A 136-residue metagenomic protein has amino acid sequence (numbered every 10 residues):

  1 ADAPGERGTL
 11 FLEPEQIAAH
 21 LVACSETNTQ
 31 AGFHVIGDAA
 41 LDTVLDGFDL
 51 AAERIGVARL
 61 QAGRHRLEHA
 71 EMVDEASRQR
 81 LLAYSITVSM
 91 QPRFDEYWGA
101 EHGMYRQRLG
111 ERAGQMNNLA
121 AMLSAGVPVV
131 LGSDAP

Functional and structural regions predicted by a protein language model:
A1-S25, Q30, E53, R78: Active-site-adjacent helix-turn-beta-strand microarchitecture at beta-sheet edges that either contains or buttresses
A1-T9, A51-L60, T87-G110: Active-site gating loops and adjacent loop-to-helix segments of metal-dependent hydrolytic enzymes
I17-H20, A31, A40-V44, G63-H69 (+3 more regions): Extended, hydrophobic alpha-helical segments in both membrane/secreted and soluble proteins
T29-A39, M90-P92, M122-P136: Short acidic/histidine-rich active-site segments
G37-D42, M72-E75, D95-W98: Active-site environment of divalent metal-dependent phosphoester hydrolases
L41-D49, W98-M104, A135-P136: Histidine/acidic-residue-rich catalytic or RNA/ligand-binding cores of hydrolases and nuclease-related proteins
A51, L81-S89, A125-P128: Glycine-enriched alpha-helix->loop->beta-strand junction motifs that scaffold or abut catalytic
Q61-H65, E75, W98, Y105-V129 (+1 more regions): C-terminal helical cap
